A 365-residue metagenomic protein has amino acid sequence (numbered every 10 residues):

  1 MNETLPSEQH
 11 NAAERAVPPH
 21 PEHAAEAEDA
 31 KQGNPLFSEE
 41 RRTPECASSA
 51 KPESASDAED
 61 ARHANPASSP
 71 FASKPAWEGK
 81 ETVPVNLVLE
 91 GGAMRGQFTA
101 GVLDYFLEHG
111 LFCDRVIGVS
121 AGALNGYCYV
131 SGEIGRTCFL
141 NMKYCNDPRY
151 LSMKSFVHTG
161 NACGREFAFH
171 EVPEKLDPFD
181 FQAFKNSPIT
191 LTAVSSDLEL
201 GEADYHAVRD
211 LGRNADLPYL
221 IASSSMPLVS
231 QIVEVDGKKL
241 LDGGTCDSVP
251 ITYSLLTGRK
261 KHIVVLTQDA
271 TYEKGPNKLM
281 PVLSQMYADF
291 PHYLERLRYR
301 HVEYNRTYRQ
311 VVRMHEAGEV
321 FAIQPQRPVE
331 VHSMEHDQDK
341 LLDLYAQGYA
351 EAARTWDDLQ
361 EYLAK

Functional and structural regions predicted by a protein language model:
N2-E40, C46, D57-V119, Y127-K365: Patatin-like phospholipase
